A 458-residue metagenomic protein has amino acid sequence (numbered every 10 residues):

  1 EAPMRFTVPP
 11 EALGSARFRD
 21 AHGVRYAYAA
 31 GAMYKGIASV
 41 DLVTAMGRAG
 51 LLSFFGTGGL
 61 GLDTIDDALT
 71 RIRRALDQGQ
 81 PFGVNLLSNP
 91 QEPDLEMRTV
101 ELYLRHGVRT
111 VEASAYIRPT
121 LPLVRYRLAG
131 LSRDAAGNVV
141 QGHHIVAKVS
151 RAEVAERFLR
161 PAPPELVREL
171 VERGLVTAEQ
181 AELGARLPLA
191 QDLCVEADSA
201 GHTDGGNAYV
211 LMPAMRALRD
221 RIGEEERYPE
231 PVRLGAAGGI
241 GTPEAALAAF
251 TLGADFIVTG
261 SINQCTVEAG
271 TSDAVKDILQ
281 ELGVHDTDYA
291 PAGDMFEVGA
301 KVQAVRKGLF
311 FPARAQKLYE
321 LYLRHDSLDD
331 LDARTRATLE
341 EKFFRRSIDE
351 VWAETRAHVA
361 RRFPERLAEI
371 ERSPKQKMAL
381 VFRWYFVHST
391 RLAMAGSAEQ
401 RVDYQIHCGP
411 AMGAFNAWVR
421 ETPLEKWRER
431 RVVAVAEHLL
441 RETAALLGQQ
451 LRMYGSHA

Functional and structural regions predicted by a protein language model:
E1-P231, E244, S261-N263, A398-A458: Active-site entrance/lid segments in N-terminal catalytic domains of soluble metabolic enzymes
A32, G58, G205, G239 (+4 more regions): Hydrophobic alpha-helical scaffolding
D63-I65, E244-Q303: Catalytic or ion-translocation cores adjacent to nucleophile or general acid/base/metal-coordination motifs in diverse
D77-Q80, L131, E281-D286, Q303-G308: A general structural signal for short secondary-structure boundary/capping elements
T99, Y103-S114, H285-L309: Phosphate/diphosphate-binding loops
R233-G241, T259: Glycine-rich beta-strand-to-loop/alpha-helix junction loops that act as flexible
A237, G299-R336: C-terminal alpha-helical cap/extension of soluble enzyme domains
E320-A458: Domain-length cofactor-binding catalytic modules of enzymes
